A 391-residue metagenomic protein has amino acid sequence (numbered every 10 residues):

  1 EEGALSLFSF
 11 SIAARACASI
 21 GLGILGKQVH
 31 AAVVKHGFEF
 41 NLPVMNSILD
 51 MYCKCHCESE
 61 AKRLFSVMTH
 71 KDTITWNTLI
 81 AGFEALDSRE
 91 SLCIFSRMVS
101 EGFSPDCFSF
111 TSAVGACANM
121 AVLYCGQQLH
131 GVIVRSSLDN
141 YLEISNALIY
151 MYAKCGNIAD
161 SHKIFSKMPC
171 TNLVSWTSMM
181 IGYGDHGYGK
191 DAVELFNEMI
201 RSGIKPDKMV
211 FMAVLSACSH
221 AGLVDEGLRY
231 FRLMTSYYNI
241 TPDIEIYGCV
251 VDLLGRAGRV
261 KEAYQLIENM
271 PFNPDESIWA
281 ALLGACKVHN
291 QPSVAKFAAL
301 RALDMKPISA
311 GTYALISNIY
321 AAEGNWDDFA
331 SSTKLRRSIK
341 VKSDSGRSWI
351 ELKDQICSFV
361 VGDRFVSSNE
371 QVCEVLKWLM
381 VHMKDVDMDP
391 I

Functional and structural regions predicted by a protein language model:
E1-D72, N77-I391: Terminal (and in a subset, N-terminal) low-complexity or junction segments at the ends of helical repeat RNA-binding
